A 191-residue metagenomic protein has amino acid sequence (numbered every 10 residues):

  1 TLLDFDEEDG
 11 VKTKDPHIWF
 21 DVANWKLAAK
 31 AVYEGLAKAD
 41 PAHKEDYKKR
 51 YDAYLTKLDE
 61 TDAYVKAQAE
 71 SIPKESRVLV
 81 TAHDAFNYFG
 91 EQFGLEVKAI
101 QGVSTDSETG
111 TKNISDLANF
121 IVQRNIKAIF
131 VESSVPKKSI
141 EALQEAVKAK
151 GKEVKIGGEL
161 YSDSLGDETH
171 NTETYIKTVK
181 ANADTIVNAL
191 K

Functional and structural regions predicted by a protein language model:
T1-K191: Extracytoplasmic metal-acquisition and chelation regions
